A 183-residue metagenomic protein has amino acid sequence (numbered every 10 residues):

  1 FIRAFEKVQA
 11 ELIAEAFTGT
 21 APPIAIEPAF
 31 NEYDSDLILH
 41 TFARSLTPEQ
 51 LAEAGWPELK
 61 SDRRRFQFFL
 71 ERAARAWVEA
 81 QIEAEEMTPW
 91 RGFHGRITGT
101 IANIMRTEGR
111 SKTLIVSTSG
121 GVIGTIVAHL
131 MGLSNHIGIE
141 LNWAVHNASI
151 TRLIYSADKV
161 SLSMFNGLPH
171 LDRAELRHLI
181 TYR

Functional and structural regions predicted by a protein language model:
F1-I2, K112-T118: Beta-strand elements within well-structured catalytic alpha/beta cores of enzymes that handle phosphate/sulfate esters
F1-Q67: Phosphate-coordination/substrate-recognition cap region in phosphate-metabolizing enzymes
S35-T41, A128-H129, F165, A174-R177: Short aromatic-enriched loop/helix-cap "lid" or pocket-rim segments at secondary-structure transitions that line
A52-G92: Short glycine/proline- and acidic residue-enriched helix-loop micro-motifs that form flexible lids or anion-recognition
E83-T113: A mid-sequence, solvent-exposed acidic-amphipathic segment
S134-K159: Domain-level recognition of soluble alpha/beta enzyme cores, biased toward histidine phosphatases/phosphomutases
V160-R183: Acidic, His/Gly-rich catalytic cores of divalent-metal-dependent hydrolytic chemistry
